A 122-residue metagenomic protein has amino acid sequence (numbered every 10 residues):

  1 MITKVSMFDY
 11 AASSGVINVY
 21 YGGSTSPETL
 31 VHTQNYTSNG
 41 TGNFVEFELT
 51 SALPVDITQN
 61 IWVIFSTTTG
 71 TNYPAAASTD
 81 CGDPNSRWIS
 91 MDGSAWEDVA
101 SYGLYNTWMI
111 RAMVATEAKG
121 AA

Functional and structural regions predicted by a protein language model:
M1-I2, A12, V31, T107: A broad structural signal for short, well-ordered beta-strand segments within beta-sheet-rich domains
M1-K4, T58: Extended extracellular/luminal ectodomain segments enriched in beta-structured repeat modules
K4-V5, M91: Predominantly extracellular/luminal carbohydrate-interaction, adhesion, and secreted-enzyme modules that are
D9-N85: Aromatic- and Gly/Pro-enriched, solvent-exposed loop/edge beta-strand patches characteristic of beta-rich domains
Q34, E117-A122: Short, intrinsically disordered, charge-balanced linker/junction segments flanking boundaries in proteins
I57, F65-K119: Short, surface-exposed beta-strand/loop patches at domain edges that form aromatic-rich interfacial subsites
